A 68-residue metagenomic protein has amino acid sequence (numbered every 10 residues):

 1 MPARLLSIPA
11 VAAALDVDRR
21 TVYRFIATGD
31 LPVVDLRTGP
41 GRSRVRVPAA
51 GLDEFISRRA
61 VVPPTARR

Functional and structural regions predicted by a protein language model:
M1, I8, L31, G39 (+1 more regions): Intrinsic-disorder/low-complexity coil detector
M1-F25, R58: Polyanion-binding surface elements
A3-L6, G41-V47: Short, exposed beta-strand "edge-strand" segments with a Pro/Gly-rich flavor and a Y/T-containing core
P9, G29, A49-A50: Structural detector for helix-capping/boundary residues
A12, D35, P48, V62-P63: N-terminal non-cleavable signal-anchor helices
L15-R44: Major-groove DNA-recognition helix of helix-turn-helix-type DNA-binding domains
A49-R68: A short, Lys/Arg-enriched interface patch at domain edges and termini
